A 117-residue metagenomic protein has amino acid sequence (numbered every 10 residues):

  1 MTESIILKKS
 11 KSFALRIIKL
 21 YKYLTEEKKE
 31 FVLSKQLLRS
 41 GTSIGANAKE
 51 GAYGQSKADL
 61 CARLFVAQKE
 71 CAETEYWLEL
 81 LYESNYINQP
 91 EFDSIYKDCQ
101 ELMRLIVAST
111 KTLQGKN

Functional and structural regions predicted by a protein language model:
M1-A46, E50-N117: Short, C-terminally biased terminal segments at protein or domain edges
